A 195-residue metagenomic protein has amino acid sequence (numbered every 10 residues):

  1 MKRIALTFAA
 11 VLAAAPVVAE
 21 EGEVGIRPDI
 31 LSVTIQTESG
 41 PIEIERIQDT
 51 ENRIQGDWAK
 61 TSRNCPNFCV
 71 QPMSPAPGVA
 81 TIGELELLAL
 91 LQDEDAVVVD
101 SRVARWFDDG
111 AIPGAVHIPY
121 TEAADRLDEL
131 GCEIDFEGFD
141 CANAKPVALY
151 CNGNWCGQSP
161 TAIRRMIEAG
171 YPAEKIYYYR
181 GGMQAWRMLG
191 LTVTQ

Functional and structural regions predicted by a protein language model:
K2-A10: Sec-dependent signal peptide recognition, specifically the positively charged N-region followed immediately by
A14-P16: N-terminal signal peptide c-region/cleavage motif recognized by signal peptidases
V18-V97, A104-D109: Flexible, polar/low-complexity N-terminal or interdomain linker segments that lie immediately upstream of folded
P77, P113, I176: Short, flexible active-site loop motifs that bind/organize anionic cofactors or intermediates
A80-K145, C151: Mid-length scaffold segments of soluble, non-membrane domains
G131-Q184: Catalytic cysteine-centered active loop of the rhodanese-like fold, especially the PTP/DSP P-loop
R187: Active-site-adjacent betaalpha module
G190-Q195: Active-site neighborhoods of enzymes that stabilize oxyanions during catalysis
